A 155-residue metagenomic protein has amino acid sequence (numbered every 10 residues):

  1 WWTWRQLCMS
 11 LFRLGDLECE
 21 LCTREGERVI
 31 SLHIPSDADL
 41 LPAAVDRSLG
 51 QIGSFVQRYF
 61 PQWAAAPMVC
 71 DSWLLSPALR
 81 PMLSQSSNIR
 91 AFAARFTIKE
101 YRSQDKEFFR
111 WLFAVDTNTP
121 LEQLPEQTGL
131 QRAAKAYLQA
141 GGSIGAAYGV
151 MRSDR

Functional and structural regions predicted by a protein language model:
W1-L40, R58-P67, P81-R155: Non-catalytic substrate-recognition and accessory regions of acyl/acetyltransferase enzymes
L40-Q57, M68: Conserved acetyl-CoA-binding loop-helix of GNAT-fold acetyltransferases
V69-S76: Short beta-alpha junction loops
